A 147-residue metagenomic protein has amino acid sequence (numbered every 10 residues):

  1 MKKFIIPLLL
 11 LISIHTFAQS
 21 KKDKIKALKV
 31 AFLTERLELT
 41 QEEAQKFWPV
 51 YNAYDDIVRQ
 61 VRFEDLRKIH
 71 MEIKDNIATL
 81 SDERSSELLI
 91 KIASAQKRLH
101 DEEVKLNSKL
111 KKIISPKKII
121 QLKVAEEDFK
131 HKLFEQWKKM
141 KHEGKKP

Functional and structural regions predicted by a protein language model:
F4-S13: Sec-dependent N-terminal signal peptides
I14-A18: Sec/Tat signal peptide C-region and signal peptidase I cleavage site
S20-L37: Short N-terminal segments immediately surrounding and downstream of signal-peptide cleavage
K21-I25, E43, I77, Q121: Short, surface-exposed helix-loop/turn micro-motifs enriched in polar/charged residues
L28-V30, K46-P49, K123: Hydrophobic, well-ordered secondary-structure scaffolds
R36-L37, Q41-I113: Amphipathic alpha-helical segments
A53, H100-P147: Amphipathic, charged alpha-helical segments and their helix-to-coil junctions in extracytoplasmic/peripheral assemblies
